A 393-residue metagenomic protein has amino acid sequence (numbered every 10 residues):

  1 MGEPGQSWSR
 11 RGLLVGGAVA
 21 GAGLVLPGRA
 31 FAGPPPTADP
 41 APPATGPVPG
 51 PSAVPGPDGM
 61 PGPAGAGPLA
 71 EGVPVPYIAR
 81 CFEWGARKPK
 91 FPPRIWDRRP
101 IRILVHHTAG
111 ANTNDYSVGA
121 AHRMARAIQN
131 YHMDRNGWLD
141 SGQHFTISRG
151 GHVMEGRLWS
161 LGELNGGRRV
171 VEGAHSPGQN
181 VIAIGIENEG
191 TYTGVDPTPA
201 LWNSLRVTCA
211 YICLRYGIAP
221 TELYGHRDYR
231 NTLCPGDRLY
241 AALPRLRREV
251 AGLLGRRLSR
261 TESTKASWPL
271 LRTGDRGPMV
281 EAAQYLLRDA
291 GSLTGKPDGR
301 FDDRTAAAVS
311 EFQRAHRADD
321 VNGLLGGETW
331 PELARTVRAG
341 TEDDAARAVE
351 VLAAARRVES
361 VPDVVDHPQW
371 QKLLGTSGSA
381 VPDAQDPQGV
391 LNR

Functional and structural regions predicted by a protein language model:
G2-W8, A18, L26, G33-D97 (+10 more regions): Basic/polar, cationic surfaces and motifs that engage anionic cell-wall and phosphate/carboxylate ligands
R98-G137: Active-site acidic/histidine clusters and adjacent loop/turn architecture that either coordinate catalytic ions
G110-G119, G190-P199, S267-G274, T294-P297 (+3 more regions): Second-shell loop/turn segments in exported
R135-H144, R215-R227, G295-P297, V321 (+1 more regions): Surface-exposed patches in mature extracellular/periplasmic domains of secreted proteins
Y285-D298, H316-D319, V351-V364, A380: Extracellular-facing binding/remodeling surfaces
A339-V358, L391-R393: C-terminal extensions
H367-Q371: Short, solvent-exposed linear patches
